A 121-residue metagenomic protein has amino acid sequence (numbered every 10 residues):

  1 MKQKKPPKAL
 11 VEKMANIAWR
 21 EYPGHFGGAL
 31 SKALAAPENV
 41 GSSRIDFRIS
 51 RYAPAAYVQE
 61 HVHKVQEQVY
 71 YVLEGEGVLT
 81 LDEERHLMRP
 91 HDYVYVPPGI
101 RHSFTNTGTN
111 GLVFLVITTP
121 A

Functional and structural regions predicted by a protein language model:
M1-R44, Q59: A short, N-terminal "cap"/entry segment at the start of jelly-roll beta-barrel domains of the cupin/DSBH fold
A33-P37, R48-K64, P98: Conserved short histidine dyad/triad with adjacent acidic residue
D46, Q68-Y71, V113: Residue-level recognition of specific faces of alpha-helices
P54, V65, E84, I100-R101 (+2 more regions): A generic "binding-loop/recognition-motif" signal
E60, L79-T80, V96, H102-T109: Short beta-strand His + acidic residue motifs that chelate non-heme Fe in jelly-roll/DSBH and cupin folds
V65-E67, Y71-G77: Glycine- and acidic-residue-biased ligand/ion/polar-headgroup-sensing regions
E84-P98: Short acidic-glycine-tyrosine-enriched beta hairpin
Y95, T109-A121: A short hydrophobic beta-strand segment most commonly corresponding to one strand of the jelly-roll/cupin
